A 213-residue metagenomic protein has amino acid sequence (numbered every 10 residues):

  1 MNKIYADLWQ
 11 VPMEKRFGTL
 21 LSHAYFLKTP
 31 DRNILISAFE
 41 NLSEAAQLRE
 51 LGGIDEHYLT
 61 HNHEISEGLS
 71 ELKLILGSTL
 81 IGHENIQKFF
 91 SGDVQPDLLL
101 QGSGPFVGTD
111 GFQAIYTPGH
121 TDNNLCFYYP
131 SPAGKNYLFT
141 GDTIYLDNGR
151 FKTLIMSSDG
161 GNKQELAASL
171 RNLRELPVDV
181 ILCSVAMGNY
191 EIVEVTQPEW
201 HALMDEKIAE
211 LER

Functional and structural regions predicted by a protein language model:
M1-A46, C126-T143: Conserved beta-strand hairpin/beta-sheet module of binuclear metal-dependent hydrolase folds, prominently
V11, I36, L99-L100, T117: Hydrophobic residues at beta-strand termini and immediately following loops that shape nucleotide-binding pockets
R16, N41, E64, Q87 (+2 more regions): Short, solvent-exposed loop/turn segments at secondary-structure junctions
R16-G18, F39-S43, H61-I65, G119-N123 (+1 more regions): Short beta->alpha connector loops
D31, G53, G77, P177-V178: Residue-level detector of structured alpha->beta connecting loops
N33-L35, Y116, T121-E212: Metallo-beta-lactamase
E40-D110, H201-K207: Active-site HxH/HxHxD metal-binding segment of metal-dependent hydrolases
G111-I115: Conserved N-terminal boundary motif of the eukaryotic protein kinase catalytic domain
